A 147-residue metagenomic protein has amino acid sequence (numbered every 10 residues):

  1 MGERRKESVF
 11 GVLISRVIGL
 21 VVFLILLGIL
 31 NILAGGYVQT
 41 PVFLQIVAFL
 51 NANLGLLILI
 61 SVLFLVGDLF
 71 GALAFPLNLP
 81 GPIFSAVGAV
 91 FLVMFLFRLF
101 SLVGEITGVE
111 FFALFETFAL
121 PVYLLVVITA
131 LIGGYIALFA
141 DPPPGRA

Functional and structural regions predicted by a protein language model:
M1-F64: N-terminal signal-anchor transmembrane alpha-helix
L13-G19, F23, L27, I106-R146: Alpha-helical membrane-associated segments of multi-pass integral membrane proteins
L26-I29, V62, A89-L92, L96-L99 (+1 more regions): Hydrophobic alpha-helical transmembrane segments of multipass integral membrane proteins
L33, Y37, G67-L73, F97-T107 (+1 more regions): Structural signature of transmembrane alpha-helix termini at the membrane-water interface
V42-F49, L96-L120: Interfacial non-cytosolic loop connecting adjacent transmembrane helices
A48-I60, S85, E116-L125: Alpha-helical transmembrane segments of polytopic membrane proteins
F64-R98: Loop-to-transmembrane helix junctions at the membrane interface
